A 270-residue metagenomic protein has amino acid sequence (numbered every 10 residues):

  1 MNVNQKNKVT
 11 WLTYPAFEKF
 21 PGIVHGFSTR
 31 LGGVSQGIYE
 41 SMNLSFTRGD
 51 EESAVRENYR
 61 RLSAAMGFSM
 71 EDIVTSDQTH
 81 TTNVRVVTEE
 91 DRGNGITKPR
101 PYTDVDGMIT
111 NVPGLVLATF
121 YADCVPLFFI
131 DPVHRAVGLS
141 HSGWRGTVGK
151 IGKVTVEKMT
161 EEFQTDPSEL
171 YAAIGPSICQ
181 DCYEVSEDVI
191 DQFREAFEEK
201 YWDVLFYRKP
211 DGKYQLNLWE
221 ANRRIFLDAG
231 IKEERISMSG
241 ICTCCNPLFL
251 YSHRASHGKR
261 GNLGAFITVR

Functional and structural regions predicted by a protein language model:
M1-R270: Active-site microenvironment for binding and transforming phosphate-containing groups
